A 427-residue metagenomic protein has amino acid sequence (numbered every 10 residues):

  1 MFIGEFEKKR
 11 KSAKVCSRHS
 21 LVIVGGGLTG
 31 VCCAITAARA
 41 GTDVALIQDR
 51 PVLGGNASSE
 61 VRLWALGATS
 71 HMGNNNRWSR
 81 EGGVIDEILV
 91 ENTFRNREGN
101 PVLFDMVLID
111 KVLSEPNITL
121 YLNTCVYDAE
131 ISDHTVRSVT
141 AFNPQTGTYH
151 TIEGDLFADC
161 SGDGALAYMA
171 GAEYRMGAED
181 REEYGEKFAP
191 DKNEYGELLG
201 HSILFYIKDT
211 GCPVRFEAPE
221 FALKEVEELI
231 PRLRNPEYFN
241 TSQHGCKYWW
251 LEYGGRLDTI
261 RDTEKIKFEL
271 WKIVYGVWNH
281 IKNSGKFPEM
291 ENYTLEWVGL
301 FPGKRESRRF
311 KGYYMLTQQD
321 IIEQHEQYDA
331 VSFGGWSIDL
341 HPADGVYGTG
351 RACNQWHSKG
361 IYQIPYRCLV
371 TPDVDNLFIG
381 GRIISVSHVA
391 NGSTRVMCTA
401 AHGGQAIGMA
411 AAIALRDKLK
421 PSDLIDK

Functional and structural regions predicted by a protein language model:
F2, R10-R18, T36, T42-D43 (+3 more regions): Conserved N-terminal/central alpha/beta ligand/cofactor-binding core
F2, S12, N56, T135-S138 (+1 more regions): Flavin (FAD/FMN)-binding glycine-rich loop and adjacent Rossmann-like elements that form
L21-I23, V44, L377: Conserved hydrophobic helix-helix packing surfaces used for dimerization/oligomerization
V24-L28: Glycine-rich Rossmann-fold phosphate-binding loop(s) that bind the pyrophosphate of adenine dinucleotide cofactors
T29, C33-A38, I407-A411: Small-residue (primarily alanine) positions within well-ordered alpha-helices, especially packing/interaction faces
T29-C32, V52, L103, V107 (+3 more regions): Extracytoplasmic/secreted proteins, especially bacterial periplasmic and envelope-associated proteins
V90-G99, S138-T140, L257, R261: Helix-loop-beta segment of a Rossmann-like dinucleotide-binding subdomain
C125, A141-F142: Generic short beta-strand segments
